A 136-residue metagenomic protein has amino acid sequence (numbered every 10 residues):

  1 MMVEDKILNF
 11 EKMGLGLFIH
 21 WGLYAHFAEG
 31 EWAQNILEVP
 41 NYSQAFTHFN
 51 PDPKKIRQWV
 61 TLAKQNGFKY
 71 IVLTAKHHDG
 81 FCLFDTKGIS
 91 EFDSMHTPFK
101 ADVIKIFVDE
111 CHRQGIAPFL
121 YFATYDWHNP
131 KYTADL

Functional and structural regions predicted by a protein language model:
M1-L136: Mature catalytic domains of secreted/periplasmic carbohydrate-active enzymes
